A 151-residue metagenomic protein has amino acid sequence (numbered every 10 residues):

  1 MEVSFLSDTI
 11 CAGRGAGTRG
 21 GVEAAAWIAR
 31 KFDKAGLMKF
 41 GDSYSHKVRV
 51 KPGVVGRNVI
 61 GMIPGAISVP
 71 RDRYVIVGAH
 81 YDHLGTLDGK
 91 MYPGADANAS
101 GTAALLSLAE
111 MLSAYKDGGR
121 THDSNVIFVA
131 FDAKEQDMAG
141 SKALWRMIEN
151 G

Functional and structural regions predicted by a protein language model:
M1, F5, R19-K34, S43 (+4 more regions): Extracytoplasmic/secreted proteins, especially bacterial periplasmic and envelope-associated proteins
M1, R71-V75, H122-I127: Loop/turn elements at helix/coil->beta-strand transitions in domains of secreted/extracellular proteins
S4-A12, A29-F40, M62-P64, S107-D117 (+1 more regions): Sec-exported extracytoplasmic/periplasmic mature domains
L6, F32, V50-D88: Acidic/His- and Gly-rich active-site-bordering loop/insert found across diverse amide/peptide-bond hydrolases
T9-R19, H46-V50, L87-N98, A130-F131: Second-shell loop/turn segments in exported
G13-P64: A non-catalytic alpha/beta surface segment that caps or lines the substrate-entry region of metallo-dependent hydrolase
R14-A25, G41, V54, P70 (+3 more regions): Solvent-exposed, acidic/flexible segments
V55-N58, G85, M91-G151: Acidic/histidine-rich catalytic neighborhood of metal-dependent amide-processing enzymes
